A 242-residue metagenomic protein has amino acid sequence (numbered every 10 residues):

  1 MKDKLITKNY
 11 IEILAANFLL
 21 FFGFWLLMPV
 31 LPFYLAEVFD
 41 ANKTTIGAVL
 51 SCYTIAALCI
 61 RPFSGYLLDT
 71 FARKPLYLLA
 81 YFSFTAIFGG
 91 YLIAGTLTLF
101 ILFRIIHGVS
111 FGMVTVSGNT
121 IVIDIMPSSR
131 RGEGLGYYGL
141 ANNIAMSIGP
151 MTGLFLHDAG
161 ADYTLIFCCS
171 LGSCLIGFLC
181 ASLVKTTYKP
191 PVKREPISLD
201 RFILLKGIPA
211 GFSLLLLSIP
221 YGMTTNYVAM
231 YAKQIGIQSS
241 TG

Functional and structural regions predicted by a protein language model:
M1-T7, T186-S213: Juxtamembrane intracellular "pre-TM" segments in multi-pass secondary transporters
N9-G47, G222-Y231, I235, S239-S240: Helix-loop boundary and gating motifs at the non-cytosolic
T54-P62, M146-S147: Residue-level signature of mid-helix packing/kink "hotspots" within the transmembrane helices of 12-pass Major
I60-A72: Helix-to-loop junctions at the C-terminal end of transmembrane segments in multipass secondary transporters
P75-G89: Structural signature of the two symmetry-related core transmembrane helices
T98-I106: Paired small-residue
I105-A141: Cytoplasmic helix-loop-helix junction between adjacent transmembrane helices in 12-TM secondary transporters
L171-P190: C-terminal membrane-cytosol helix-exit motif in multi-pass small-molecule transporters
